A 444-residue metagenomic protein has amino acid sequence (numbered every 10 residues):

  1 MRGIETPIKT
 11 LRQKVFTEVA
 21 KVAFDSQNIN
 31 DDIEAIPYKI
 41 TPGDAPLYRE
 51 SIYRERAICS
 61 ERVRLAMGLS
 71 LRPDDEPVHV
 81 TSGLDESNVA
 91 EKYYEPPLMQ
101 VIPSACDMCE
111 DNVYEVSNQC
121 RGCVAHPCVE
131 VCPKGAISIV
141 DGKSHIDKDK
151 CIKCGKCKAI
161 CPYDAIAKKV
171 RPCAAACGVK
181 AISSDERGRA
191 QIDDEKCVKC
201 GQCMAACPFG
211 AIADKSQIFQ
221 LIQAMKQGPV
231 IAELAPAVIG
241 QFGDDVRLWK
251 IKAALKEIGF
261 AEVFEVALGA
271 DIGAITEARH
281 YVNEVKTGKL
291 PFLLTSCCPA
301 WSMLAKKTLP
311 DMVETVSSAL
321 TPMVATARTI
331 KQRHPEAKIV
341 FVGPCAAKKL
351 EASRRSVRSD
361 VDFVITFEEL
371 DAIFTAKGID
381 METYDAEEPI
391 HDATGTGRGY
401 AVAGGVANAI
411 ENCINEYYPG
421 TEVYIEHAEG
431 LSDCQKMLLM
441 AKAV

Functional and structural regions predicted by a protein language model:
M1-D74, D214-V444: Iron-sulfur-associated redox domains of electron-transfer enzymes in respiratory and anaerobic energy metabolism
R2-I160, D164-A167, R171-A174, V444: Ferredoxin-type iron-sulfur electron-transfer modules and their immediate structural context
S82-E91, M99-Q100, Y114-E115, C120 (+7 more regions): A generic short-segment signal for beta-strand/edge and adjacent turn/coil regions
D85-V89, Y93-P96, V101-A105, Q191-D194 (+5 more regions): N-proximal short alpha-helices
M108, M204, S353-V357: Short, functionally important structural connectors and interaction interfaces within domains
E110-G201, A205, G210-Q217, K226-G228 (+4 more regions): Glycine- and small hydrophobic-enriched segments that form the cores of compact globular domains
